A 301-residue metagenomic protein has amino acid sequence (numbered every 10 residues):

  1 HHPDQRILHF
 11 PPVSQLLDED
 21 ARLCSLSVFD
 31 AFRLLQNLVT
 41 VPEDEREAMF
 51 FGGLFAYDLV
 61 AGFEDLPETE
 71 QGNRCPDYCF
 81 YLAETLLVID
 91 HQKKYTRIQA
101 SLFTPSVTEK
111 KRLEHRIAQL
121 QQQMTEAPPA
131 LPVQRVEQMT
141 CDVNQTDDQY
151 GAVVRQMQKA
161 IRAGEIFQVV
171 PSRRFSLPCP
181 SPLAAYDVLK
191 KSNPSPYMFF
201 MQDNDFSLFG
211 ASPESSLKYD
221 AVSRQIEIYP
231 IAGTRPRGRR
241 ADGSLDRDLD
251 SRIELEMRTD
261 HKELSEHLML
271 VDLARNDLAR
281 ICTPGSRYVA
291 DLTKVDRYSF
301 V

Functional and structural regions predicted by a protein language model:
H1-V301: Extended alpha-helical targeting/anchoring segments, especially N-terminal organellar/secretory targeting helices
